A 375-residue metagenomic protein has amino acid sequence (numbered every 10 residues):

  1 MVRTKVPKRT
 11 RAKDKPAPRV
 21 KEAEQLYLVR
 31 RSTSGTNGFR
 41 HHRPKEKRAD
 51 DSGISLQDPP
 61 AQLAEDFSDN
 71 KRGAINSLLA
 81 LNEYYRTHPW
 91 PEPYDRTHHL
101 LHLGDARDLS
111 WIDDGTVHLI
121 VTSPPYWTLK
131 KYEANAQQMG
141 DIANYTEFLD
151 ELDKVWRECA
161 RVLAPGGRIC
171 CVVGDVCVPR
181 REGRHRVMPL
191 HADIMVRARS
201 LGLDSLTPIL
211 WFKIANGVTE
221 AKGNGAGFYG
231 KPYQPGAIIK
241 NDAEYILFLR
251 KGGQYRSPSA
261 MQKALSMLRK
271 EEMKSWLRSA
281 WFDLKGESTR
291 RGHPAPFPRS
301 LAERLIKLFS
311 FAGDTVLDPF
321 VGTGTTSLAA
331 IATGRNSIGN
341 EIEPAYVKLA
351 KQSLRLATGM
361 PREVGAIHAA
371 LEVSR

Functional and structural regions predicted by a protein language model:
V2-L349, R375: Core catalytic lobe of class I
A345-R375: Cysteine-dependent PTP/DSP-like catalytic domain, specifically the C-terminal lobe
